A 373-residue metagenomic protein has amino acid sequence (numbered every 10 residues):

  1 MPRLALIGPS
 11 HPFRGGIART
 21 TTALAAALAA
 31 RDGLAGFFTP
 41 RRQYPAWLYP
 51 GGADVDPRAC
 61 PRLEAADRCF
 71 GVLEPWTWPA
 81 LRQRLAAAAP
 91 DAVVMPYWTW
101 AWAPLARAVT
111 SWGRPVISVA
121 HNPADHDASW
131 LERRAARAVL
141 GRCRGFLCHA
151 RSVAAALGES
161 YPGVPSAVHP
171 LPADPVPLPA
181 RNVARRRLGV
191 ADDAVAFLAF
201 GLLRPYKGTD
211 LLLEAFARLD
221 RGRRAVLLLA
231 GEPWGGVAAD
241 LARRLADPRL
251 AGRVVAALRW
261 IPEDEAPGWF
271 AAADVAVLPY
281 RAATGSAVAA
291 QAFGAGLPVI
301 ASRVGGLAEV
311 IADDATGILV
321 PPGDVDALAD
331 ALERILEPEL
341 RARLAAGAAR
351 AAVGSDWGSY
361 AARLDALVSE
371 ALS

Functional and structural regions predicted by a protein language model:
G8-R14, A23-R84, V153, G158 (+1 more regions): N-terminal strand-loop element at the rim of the active site of nucleotide-sugar-dependent glycosyltransferases
G141-P179: Donor nucleotide-sugar binding/catalytic pocket of nucleotide-sugar-dependent glycosyltransferases
P177-V190: A short helix/loop element that forms part of the nucleotide-sugar donor recognition site in Leloir-type
A191-K207, L213-F216, L228: Conserved donor-binding/catalytic core segment of Leloir-type glycosyltransferases
A239-P267: Nucleotide-activated donor-binding/catalytic signature segment of Leloir-type glycosyltransferases, i.e., the conserved
L278, P298-A301, I311: Short hydrophobic beta-strand element within catalytic cores of glycosyltransferases and related nucleotide-activated
D313-D314, I318-V325, E333-E339, V353: Conserved acidic donor-binding segment of nucleotide-sugar-dependent glycosyltransferases
L340-S355: A short, well-ordered alpha-helix in the C-terminal region of glycosyltransferases
